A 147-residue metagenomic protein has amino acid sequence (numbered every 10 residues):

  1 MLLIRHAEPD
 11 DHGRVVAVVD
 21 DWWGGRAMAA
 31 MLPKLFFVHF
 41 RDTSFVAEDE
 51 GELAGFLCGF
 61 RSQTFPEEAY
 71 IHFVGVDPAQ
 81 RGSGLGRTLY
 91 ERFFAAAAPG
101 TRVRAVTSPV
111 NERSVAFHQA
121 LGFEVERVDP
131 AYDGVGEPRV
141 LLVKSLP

Functional and structural regions predicted by a protein language model:
L2, H6-A79, Y90-R92, A96 (+1 more regions): Acetyl-CoA-dependent GNAT
D42, E137-L141: Short hydrophobic/aromatic beta-strand or adjacent loop that forms the aromatic wall/cage of a ligand/substrate-binding
F56, S108-P109: Short amphipathic helical patch at the helix-1/turn junction of helix-turn-helix
D77-A79, S83, P109-V110: Active-site acidic-Proline motif in GNAT/NAT acetyltransferases
R87, V110-R127, G134-E137: Conserved active-site alpha-helix within GNAT-family acetyltransferase domains
A97-S108: Conserved GNAT acetyl-CoA-binding A-motif
V143-P147: Short beta-strand-to-coil "C-cap" segments at the C-terminal boundary of structured domains/repeats, marking
